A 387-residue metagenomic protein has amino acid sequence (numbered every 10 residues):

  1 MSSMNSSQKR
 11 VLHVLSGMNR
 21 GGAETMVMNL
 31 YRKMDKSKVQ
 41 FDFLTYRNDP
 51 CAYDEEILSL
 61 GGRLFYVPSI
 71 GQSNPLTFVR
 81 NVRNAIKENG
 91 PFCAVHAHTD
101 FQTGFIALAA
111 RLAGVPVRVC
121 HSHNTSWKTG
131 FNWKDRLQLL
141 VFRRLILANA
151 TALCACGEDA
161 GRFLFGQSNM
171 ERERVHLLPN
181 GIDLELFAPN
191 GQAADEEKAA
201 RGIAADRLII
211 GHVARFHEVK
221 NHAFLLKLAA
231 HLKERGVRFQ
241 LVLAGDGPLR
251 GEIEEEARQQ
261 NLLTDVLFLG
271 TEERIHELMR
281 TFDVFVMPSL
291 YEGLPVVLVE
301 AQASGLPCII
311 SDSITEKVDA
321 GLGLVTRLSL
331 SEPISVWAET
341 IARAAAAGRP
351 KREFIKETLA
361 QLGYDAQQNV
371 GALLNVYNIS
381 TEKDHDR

Functional and structural regions predicted by a protein language model:
S2-N5, K9, H13-T77, G247-R250 (+1 more regions): N-terminal strand-loop element at the rim of the active site of nucleotide-sugar-dependent glycosyltransferases
E24-N29, L208, H212-H231, V237 (+1 more regions): A conserved mid-protein helix/loop that constitutes part of the nucleotide-sugar donor-binding site
T45, L298, P307-D312, K317: Short hydrophobic beta-strand element within catalytic cores of glycosyltransferases and related nucleotide-activated
V82, A188-I203: A short helix/loop element that forms part of the nucleotide-sugar donor recognition site in Leloir-type
A97-T103, S122: Short His-centered aromatic/hydrophobic patch
A148-A188: A short, active-site helix/loop in glycosyltransferases that binds the activated sugar's phosphate group
E254-G270: Nucleotide-activated donor-binding/catalytic signature segment of Leloir-type glycosyltransferases, i.e., the conserved
T271, L290: Aromatic "clamp/platform" in nucleotide-sugar-dependent glycosyltransferases that forms part of the donor/acceptor
